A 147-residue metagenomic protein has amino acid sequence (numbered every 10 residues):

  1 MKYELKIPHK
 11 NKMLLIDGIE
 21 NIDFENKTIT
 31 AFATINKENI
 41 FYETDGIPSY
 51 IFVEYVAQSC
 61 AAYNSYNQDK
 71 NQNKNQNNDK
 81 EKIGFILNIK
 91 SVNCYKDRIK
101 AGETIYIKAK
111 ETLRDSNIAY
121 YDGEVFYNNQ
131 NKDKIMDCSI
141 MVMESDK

Functional and structural regions predicted by a protein language model:
M1-K10, N78-E81: Short aromatic-glycine motifs in intrinsically disordered, low-complexity regions
E4, E20, E43-T44, C94-R98: Beta-strand-rich interaction surfaces with strong enrichment in secreted/lumenal proteins
I7-L15, I99-I105: Short coil-to-beta-strand transition motifs
N11-P48: Catalytic strand-loop segment that frames the active site of acyl-thioester-processing enzymes
G18-N21, S91, K96, E111-L113 (+1 more regions): A residue-level detector for short acidic-glycine micro-motifs
T44-Y63: Compact, glycine-rich, soluble single-domain proteins
A62, K100-A101, Y106, K110-K147: HotDog/MaoC-like acyl-thioester-processing domains
A62-Y106: Hydrophobic beta-strand-centered segment that forms part of the acyl-chain substrate-binding groove
